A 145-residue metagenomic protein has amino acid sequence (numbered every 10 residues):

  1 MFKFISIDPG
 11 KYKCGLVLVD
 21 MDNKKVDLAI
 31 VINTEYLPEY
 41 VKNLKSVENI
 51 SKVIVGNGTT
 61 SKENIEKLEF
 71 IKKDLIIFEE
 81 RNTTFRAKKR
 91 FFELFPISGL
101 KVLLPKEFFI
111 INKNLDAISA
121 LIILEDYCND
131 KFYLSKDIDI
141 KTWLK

Functional and structural regions predicted by a protein language model:
F2-I7, K11-K145: Phosphate- and other anionic-substrate recognition elements at nucleic-acid/protein interfaces
